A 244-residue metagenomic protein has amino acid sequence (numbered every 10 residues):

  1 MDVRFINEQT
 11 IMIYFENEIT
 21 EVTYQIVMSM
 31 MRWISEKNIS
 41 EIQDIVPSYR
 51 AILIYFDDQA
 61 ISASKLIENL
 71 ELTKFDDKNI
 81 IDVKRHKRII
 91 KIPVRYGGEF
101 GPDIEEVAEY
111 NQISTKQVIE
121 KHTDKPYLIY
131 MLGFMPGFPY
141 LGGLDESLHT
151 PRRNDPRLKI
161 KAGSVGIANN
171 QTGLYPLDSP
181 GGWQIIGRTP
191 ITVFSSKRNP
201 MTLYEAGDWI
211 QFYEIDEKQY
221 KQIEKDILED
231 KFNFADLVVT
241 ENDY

Functional and structural regions predicted by a protein language model:
M1-Y244: Glycine-rich active-site loops that engage anionic ligands at enzyme catalytic sites
